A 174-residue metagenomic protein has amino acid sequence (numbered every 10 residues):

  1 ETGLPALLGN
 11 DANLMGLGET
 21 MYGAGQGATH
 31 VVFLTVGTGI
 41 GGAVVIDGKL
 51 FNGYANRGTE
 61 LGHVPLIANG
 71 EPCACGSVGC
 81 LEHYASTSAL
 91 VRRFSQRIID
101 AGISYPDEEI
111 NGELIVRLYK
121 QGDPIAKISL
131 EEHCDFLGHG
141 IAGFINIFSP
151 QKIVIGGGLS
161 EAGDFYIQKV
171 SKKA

Functional and structural regions predicted by a protein language model:
E1-L14: N-terminal glycine/serine-rich phosphate-binding loop of ATP-dependent small-molecule kinases, especially carbohydrate
T2-G3, G18-A28, V45, L50 (+1 more regions): ATP-binding/phosphotransfer module of carbohydrate and carboxylate kinases, centering on a glycine-rich
G9, F33-G39, A43-V45: Short beta-strand segments
L14-G18, G39-G41: Short glycine/serine/threonine-rich phosphate/pyrophosphate-binding segments that cradle anionic phosphate groups
G53-A55: Active-site "gating" loop of Rossmann-like NAD(P)-dependent oxidoreductase/epimerase domains
R57-E60: Structural signature of FAD isoalloxazine-binding scaffolds in flavoprotein oxidoreductases
